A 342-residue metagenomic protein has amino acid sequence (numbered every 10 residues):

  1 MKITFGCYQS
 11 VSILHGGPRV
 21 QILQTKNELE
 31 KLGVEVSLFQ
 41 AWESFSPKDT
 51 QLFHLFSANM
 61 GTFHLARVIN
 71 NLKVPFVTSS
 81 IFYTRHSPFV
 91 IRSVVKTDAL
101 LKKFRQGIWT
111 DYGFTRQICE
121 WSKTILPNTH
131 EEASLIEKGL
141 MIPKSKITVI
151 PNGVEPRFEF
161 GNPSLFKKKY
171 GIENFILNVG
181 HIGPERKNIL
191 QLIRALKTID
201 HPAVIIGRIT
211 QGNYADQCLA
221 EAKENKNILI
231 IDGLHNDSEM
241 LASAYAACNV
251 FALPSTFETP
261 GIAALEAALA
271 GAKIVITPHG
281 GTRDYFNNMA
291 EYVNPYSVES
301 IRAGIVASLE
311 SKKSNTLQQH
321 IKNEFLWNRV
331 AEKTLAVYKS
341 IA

Functional and structural regions predicted by a protein language model:
G17, G161, E310-A342: A charged, aromatic-enriched C-terminal amphipathic alpha-helix characteristic of glycosyltransferases across folds
K102-I125: Membrane-proximal helix-turn-helix segments that form the acceptor-binding/catalytic region of lipid-linked
E137-K138, S145-K146, G153-K169, K187 (+1 more regions): Acidic anion/phosphate-binding donor-loop and adjacent secondary structure in glycosyltransferase catalytic cores
K169-K187, I193-D200, V204: Conserved donor-binding/catalytic core segment of Leloir-type glycosyltransferases
G207, D216-D237: Nucleotide-activated donor-binding/catalytic signature segment of Leloir-type glycosyltransferases, i.e., the conserved
T256: Aromatic "clamp/platform" in nucleotide-sugar-dependent glycosyltransferases that forms part of the donor/acceptor
L269, K273-I276: Short hydrophobic beta-strand element within catalytic cores of glycosyltransferases and related nucleotide-activated
A290-V298, V306-K312: Conserved acidic donor-binding segment of nucleotide-sugar-dependent glycosyltransferases
